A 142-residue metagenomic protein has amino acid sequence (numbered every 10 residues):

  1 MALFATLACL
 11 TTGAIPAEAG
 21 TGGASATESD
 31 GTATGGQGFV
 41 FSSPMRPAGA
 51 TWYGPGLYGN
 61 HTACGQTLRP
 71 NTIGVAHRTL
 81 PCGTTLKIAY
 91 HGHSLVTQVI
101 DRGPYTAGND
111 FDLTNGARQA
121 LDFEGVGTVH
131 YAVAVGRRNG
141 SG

Functional and structural regions predicted by a protein language model:
M1-G142: Secreted/periplasmic proteins
